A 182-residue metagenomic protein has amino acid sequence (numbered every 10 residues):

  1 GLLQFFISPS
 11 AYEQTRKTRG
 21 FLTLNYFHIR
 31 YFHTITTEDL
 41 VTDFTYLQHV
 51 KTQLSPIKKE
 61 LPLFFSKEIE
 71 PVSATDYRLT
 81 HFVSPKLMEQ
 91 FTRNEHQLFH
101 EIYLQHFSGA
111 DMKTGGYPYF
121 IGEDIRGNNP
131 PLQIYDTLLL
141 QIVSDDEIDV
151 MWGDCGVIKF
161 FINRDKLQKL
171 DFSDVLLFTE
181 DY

Functional and structural regions predicted by a protein language model:
G1-Y182: Preference for intrinsically disordered or flexible, low-complexity segments and adjacent hinge/connector residues
